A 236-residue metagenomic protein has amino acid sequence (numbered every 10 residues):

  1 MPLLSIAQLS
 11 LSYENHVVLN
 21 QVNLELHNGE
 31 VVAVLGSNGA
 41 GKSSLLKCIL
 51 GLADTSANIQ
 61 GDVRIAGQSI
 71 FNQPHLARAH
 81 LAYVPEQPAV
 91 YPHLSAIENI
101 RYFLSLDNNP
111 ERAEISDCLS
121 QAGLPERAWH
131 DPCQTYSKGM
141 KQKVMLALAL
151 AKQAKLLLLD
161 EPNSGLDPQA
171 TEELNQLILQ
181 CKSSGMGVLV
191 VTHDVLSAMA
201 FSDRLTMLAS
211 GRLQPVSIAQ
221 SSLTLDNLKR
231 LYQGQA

Functional and structural regions predicted by a protein language model:
L35-S37: The feature captures the beta-strand-to-loop junction immediately N-terminal to the Walker
L50: Helix-to-loop junction immediately C-terminal to a conserved catalytic motif
N58-S69, A77: Conserved ABC transporter NBD signature motif
R101, R112-A128: Conserved ABC ATPase "signature" region
L157-D160: Catalytic Walker B motif of ABC-type/P-loop ATPase nucleotide-binding domains
T192-H193: H-loop/switch region of ABC-family ATPase nucleotide-binding domains
